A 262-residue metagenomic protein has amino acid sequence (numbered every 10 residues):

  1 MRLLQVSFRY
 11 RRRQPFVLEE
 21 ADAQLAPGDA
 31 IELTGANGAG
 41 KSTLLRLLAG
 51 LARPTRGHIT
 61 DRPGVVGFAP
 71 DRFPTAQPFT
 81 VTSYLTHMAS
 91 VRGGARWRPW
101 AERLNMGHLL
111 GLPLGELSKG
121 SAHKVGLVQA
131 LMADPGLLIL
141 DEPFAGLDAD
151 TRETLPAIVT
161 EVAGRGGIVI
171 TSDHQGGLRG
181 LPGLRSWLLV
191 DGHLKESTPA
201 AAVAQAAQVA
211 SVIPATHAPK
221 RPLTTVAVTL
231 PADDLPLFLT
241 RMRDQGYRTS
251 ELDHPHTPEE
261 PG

Functional and structural regions predicted by a protein language model:
M1-P27, R53: A short, flexible loop at the N-terminus of ABC-type nucleotide-binding domains that lies
T34-A36: The feature captures the beta-strand-to-loop junction immediately N-terminal to the Walker
A49: Helix-to-loop junction immediately C-terminal to a conserved catalytic motif
R72, Q77-R96: Q-loop/switch helix immediately C-terminal to the Walker
A95-L110, V128: Conserved ABC ATPase "signature" region
L138-E142: Catalytic Walker B motif of ABC-type/P-loop ATPase nucleotide-binding domains
A149-T151: Helix N-cap at the start of a conserved alpha-helix in ABC-type nucleotide-binding domains
